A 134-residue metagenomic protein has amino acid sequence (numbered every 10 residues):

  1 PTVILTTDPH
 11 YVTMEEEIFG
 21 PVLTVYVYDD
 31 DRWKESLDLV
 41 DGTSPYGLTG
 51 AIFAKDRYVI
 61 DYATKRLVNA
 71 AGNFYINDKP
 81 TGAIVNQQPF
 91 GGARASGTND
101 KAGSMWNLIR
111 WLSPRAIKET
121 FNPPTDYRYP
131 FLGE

Functional and structural regions predicted by a protein language model:
P1-E134: Conserved C-terminal structural/oligomerization subdomain of aldehyde/semialdehyde dehydrogenase
